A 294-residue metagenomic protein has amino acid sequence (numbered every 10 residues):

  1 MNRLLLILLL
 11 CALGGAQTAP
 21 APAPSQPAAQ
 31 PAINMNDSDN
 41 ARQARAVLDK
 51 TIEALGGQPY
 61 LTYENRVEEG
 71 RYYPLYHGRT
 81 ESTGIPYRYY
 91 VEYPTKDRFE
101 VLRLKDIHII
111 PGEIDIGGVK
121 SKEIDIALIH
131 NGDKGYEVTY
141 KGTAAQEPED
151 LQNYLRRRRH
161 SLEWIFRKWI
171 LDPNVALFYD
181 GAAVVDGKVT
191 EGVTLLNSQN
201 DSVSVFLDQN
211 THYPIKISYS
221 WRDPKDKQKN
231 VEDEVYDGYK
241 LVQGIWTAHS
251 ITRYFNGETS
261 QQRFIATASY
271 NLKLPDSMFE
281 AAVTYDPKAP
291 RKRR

Functional and structural regions predicted by a protein language model:
L4-A12: Sec-dependent N-terminal signal peptides
A16-P20: Boundary at the C-terminal end of the N-terminal hydrophobic targeting segment
A21-Q26: Intrinsically disordered, low-complexity proline-rich regions
A32-I33, D37-N40, A44-A144, A176 (+1 more regions): N-terminal mature ectodomain segment of secretory-pathway/periplasmic proteins
M35, D39-A46, V119-I124, L128-D201 (+3 more regions): Flexible, processing/modification-adjacent segments and terminal tails in exported/periplasmic/extracellular proteins
Y87-V91, G132-K134, L151-Y154, D208-T211 (+2 more regions): A short, sequence-level motif marking secondary-structure junctions
D186-Y285: Gly/Pro-enriched, hydrophobic low-complexity segments that function as extracytoplasmic propeptides/linkers
